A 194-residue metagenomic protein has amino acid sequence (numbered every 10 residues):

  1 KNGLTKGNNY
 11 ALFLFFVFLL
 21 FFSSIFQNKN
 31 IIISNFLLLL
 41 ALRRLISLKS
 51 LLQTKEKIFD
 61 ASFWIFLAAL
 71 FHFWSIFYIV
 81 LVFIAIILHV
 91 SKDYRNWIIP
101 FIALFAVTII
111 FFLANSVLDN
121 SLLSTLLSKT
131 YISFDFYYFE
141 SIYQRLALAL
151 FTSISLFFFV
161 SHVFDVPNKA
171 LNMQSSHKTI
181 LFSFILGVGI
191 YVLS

Functional and structural regions predicted by a protein language model:
N2-F18, F36: Transmembrane-helix signature of polytopic, membrane-embedded enzymes that assemble or transfer cell-envelope glycans
F13-I32: Aromatic- and kink-enriched transmembrane "portal" helix at the membrane-lumen/periplasm boundary that abuts
I31-L42, D60, Y78-V82, A103 (+1 more regions): Hydrophobic core segments of transmembrane alpha-helices in multi-pass, intramembrane catalytic enzymes
A41-E56: Membrane-interface transmembrane helices that cradle and orient dolichyl/undecaprenyl
K57-F73: Membrane-interface alpha helices of multi-pass inner-membrane proteins
Y78-I102: Perimembrane helix-loop-helix junctions
S124-L146: Juxtamembrane membrane-water interface segments that cap and precede transmembrane helices
F159-S194: Membrane-water interface signatures at transmembrane helix termini and the short loops that connect adjacent helices
